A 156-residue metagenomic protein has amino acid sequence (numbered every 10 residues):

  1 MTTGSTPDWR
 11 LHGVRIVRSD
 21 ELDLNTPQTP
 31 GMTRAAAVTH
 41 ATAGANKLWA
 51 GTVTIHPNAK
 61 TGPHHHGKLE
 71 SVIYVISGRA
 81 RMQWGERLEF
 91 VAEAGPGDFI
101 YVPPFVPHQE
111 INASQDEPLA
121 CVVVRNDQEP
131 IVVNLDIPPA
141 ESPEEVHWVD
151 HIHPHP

Functional and structural regions predicted by a protein language model:
M1-K47, G62, V132-P156: A short, N-terminal "cap"/entry segment at the start of jelly-roll beta-barrel domains of the cupin/DSBH fold
R34, G51-G67: Conserved short histidine dyad/triad with adjacent acidic residue
T42-A43, K68, R87, Q115-D116: Short strand-connecting beta-turns/loops that link adjacent beta-strands
N46-L48, H65-H66, A94, A113-Q115: Short glycine/proline-enriched turns and hinge-like loops at secondary-structure junctions
V53, V72, Y101, D116-V133: A short hydrophobic beta-strand segment most commonly corresponding to one strand of the jelly-roll/cupin
H56-N58, W84, A94-S114, V124-N126: Conserved metal-binding segment of the jelly-roll/cupin
K60, K68-P96, V106: A short beta-strand-loop-beta hairpin characteristic of the jelly-roll/cupin
E89-F90, I111-L119: Short conserved catalytic/interaction loops centered on acidic-Pro-aromatic/His motifs
